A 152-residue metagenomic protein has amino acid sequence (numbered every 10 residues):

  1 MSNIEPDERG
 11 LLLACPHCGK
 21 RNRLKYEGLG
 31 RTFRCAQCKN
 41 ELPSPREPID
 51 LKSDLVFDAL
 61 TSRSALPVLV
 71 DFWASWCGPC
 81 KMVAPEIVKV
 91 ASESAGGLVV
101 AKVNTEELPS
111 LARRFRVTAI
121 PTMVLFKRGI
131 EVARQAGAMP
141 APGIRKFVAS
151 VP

Functional and structural regions predicted by a protein language model:
C15-C18, C35-C38, C80: Short cysteine-rich clusters marking metal-coordination/redox-active sites
G19-N22, L42, A84: Cys/His-rich microdomains that often coordinate metals
L24-R34: Short linker/helix segments within small regulatory modules
D50-V68: A short beta-strand-turn-helix
L51-K52, A84-S110: Thiol-based oxidoreductase modules, predominantly thioredoxin-like and allied folds used for disulfide exchange
A65-L66, F72-W76, A119: Short pre-active-site segment immediately N-terminal to redox-active cysteine/selenocysteine motifs in thiol-based
F72-E86: Conserved redox-active cysteine motifs that mediate thiol-disulfide chemistry, especially di-cysteine Cys-X(1-2)-Cys
A119, V124-P152: Non-catalytic, surface beta->alpha helical segment in thiol-disulfide oxidoreductase systems
